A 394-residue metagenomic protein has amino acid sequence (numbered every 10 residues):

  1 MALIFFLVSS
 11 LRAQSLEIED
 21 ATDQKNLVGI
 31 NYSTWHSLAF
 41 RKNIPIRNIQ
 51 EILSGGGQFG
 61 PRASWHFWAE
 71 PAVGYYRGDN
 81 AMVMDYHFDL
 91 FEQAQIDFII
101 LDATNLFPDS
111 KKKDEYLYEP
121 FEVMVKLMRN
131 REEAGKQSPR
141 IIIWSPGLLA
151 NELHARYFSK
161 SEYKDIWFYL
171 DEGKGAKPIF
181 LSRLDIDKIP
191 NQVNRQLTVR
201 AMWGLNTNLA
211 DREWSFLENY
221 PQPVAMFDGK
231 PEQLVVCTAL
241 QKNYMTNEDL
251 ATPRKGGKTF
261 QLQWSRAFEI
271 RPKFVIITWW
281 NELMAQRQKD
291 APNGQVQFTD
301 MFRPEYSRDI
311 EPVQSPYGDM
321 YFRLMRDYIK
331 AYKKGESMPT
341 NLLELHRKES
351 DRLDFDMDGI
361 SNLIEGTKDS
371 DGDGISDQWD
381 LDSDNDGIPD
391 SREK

Functional and structural regions predicted by a protein language model:
M1-S10: Bacterial N-terminal signal peptides
Q14-D351, M357: Glycan-processing catalytic domains of CAZymes
P339-K394: Extracellular calcium-associated, cysteine-rich motifs in secreted modular proteins
